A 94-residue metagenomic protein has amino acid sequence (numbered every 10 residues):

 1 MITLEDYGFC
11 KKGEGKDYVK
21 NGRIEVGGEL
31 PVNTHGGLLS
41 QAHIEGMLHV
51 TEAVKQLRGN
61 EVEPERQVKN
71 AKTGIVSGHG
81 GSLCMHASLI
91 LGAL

Functional and structural regions predicted by a protein language model:
M1-L94: Claisen-condensing/thiolase-fold acyl-transfer catalytic domains that form or cleave C-C bonds in fatty acid
